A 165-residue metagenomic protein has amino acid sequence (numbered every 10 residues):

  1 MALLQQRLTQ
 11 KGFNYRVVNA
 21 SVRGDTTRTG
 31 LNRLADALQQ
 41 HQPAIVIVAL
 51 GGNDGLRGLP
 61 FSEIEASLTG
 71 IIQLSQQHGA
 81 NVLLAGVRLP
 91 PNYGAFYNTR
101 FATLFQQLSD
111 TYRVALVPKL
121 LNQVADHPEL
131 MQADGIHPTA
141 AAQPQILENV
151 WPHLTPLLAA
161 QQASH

Functional and structural regions predicted by a protein language model:
L3-Q6, Q10-F13, T29-H165: Alpha-helical cap/lid subdomain in secreted, periplasmic, or secretory-pathway luminal O-acyl-processing enzymes
K11-T26: A short beta-strand-loop structural module common to alpha/beta enzyme folds
